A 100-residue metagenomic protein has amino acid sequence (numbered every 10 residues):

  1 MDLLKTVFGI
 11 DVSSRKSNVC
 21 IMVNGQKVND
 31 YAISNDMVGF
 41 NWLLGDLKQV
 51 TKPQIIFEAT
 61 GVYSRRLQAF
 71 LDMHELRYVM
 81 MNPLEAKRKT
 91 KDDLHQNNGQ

Functional and structural regions predicted by a protein language model:
M1-Q100: Phosphate- and other anionic-substrate recognition elements at nucleic-acid/protein interfaces
